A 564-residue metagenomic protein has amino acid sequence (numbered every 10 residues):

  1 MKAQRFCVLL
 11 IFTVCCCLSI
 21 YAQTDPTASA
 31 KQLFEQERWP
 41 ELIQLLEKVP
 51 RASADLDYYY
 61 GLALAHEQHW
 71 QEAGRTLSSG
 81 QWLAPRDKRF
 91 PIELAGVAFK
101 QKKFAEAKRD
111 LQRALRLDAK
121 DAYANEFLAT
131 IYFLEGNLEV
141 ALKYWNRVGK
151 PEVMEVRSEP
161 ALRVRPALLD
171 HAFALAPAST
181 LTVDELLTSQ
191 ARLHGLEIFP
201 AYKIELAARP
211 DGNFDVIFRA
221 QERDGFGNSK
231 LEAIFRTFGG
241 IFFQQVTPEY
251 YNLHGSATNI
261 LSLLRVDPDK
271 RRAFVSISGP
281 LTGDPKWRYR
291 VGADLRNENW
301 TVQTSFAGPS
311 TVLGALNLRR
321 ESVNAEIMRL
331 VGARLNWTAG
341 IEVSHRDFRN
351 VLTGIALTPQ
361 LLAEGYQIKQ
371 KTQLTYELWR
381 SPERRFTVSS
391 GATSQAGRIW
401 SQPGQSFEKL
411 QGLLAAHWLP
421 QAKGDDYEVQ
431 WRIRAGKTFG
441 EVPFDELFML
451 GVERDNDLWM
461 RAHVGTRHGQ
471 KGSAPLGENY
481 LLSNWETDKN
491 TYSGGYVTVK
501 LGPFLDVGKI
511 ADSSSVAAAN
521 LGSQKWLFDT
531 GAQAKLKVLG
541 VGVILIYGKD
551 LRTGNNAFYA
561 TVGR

Functional and structural regions predicted by a protein language model:
A22-D55, Y59: N-terminal leader/linker segments that initiate helical-solenoid repeat arrays
E35-Q36, H66-E67, K100-Q101, L134: Register position in tetratricopeptide repeats
A54-D55, K88-R89, A122-Y123: Helix-start (N-cap) detector for alpha-helical repeat units in TPR-like alpha-solenoids, especially tetratricopeptide
S78-Q81, G96-K100, F104-G239, V246-Y250 (+5 more regions): Periplasmic polypeptide-binding modules associated with outer-membrane biogenesis and secretion
S189-S389, V452-H468, S473-S483, G542-R564: Gram-negative/organellar outer-membrane beta-barrel architecture
Q367-V499, P503-F504, A511-S513, F558-V562: C-terminal outer-membrane beta-barrel translocator/porin domains of Gram-negative envelope proteins and their
